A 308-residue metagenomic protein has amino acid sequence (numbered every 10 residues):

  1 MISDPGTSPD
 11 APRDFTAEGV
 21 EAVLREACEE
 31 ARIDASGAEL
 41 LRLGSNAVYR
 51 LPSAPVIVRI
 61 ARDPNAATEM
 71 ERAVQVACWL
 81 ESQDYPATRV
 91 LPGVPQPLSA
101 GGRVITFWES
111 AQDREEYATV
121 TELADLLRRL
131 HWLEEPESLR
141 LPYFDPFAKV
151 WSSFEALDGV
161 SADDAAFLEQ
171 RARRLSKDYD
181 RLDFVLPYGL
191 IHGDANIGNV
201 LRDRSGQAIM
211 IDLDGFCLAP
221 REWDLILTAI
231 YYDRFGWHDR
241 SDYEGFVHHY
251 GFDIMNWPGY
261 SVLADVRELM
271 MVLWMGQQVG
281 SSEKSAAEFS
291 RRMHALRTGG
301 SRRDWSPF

Functional and structural regions predicted by a protein language model:
M1-A35: Juxta-kinase regulatory segment immediately upstream of eukaryotic protein kinase catalytic domains
I2, R114-A166, L186-Y188, L218: A cross-family kinase active-site recognition segment
I2-P12, F154-D158, D163, S241 (+1 more regions): ATP/Mg2+ or Mg2+-diphosphate-binding catalytic cores that bind nucleotide phosphates or diphosphates via glycine-rich
A17, E21, R59-G101, R114-W132: A conserved alpha-helical element in kinase catalytic cores
E30-P52: ATP-binding glycine-rich phosphate-binding loop
S45-P52, I57-V58, V90, K177-L225: Active-site acidic catalytic loop and adjacent metal/ATP-binding pocket of ATP-dependent phosphoryl transfer enzymes
R62-D63, G101-Y117, V150-V160, V266-A286: A glycine-centered beta->alpha junction motif in the catalytic cores of kinase/phosphotransferase enzymes
E222-I254, V266-S281: Active-site activation/catalytic loop segments of kinase-like enzymes and analogous catalytic loops in related
